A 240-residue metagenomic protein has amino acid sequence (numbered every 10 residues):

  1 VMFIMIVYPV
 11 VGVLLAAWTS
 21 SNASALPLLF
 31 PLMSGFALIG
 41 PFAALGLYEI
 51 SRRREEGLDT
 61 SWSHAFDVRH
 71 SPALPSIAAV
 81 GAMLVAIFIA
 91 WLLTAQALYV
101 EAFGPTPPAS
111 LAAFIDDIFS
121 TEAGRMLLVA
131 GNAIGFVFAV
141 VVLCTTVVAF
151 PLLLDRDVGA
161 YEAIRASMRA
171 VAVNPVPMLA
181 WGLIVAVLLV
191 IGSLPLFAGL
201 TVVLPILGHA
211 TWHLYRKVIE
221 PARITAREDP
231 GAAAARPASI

Functional and structural regions predicted by a protein language model:
V1-I240: Hydrophobic alpha-helical membrane segments
